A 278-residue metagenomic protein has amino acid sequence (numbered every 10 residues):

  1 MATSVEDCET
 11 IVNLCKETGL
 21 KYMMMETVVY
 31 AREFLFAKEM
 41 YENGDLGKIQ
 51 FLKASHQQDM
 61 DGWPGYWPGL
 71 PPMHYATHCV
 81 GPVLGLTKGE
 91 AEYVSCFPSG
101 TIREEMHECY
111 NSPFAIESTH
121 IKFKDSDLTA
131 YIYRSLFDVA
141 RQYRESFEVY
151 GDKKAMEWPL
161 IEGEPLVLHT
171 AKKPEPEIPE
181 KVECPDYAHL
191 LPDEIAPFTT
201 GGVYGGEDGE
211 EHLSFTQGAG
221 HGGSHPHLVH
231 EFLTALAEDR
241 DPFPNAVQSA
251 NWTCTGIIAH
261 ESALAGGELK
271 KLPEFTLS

Functional and structural regions predicted by a protein language model:
M1-V29, G44: Beta-strand-loop-alpha-helix segment that lines the small-molecule cofactor/substrate pocket of alpha/beta enzymes
I11, A37, I258-A259: Aromatic/hydrophobic pocket-lining residues that form π-stacking "cages" and hydrophobic walls in ligand
K16, R32-M60, Y66: Rossmann-like NAD(P)H-binding beta-loop-alpha module
L20-K21, K48-Q50, S126-A130: Short, well-ordered coil/turn segments that N-cap beta-strands
Y22-M24, K53, W158: Hydrophobic residues in well-ordered beta-strands that form the structural core
G47, E261-S278: C-terminal capping/lid region of NAD(P)-dependent oxidoreductase domains
D61-R144, E148, V247: Rossmann-like dinucleotide-binding domain that binds NAD(P)(H)
F114, H120-D125, K153-P244, S278: C-terminal glycine/acidic-rich active-site capping loop/insertion
